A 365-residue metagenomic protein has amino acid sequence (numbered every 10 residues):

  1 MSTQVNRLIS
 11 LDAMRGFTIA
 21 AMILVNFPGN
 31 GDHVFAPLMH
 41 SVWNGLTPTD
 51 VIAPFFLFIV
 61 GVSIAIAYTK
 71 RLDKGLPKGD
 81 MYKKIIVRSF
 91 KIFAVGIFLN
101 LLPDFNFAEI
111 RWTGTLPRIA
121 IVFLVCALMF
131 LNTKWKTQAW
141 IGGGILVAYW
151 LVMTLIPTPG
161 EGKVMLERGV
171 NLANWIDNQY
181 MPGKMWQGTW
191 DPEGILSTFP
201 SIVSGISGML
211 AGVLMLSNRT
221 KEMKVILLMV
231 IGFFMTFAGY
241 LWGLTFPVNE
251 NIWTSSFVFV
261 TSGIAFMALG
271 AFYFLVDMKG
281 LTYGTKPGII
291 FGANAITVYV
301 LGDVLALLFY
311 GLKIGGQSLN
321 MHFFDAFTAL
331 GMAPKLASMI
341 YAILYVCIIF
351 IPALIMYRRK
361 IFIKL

Functional and structural regions predicted by a protein language model:
M1-L365: Alpha-helical transmembrane segments and their immediate juxtamembrane cytosolic regions
